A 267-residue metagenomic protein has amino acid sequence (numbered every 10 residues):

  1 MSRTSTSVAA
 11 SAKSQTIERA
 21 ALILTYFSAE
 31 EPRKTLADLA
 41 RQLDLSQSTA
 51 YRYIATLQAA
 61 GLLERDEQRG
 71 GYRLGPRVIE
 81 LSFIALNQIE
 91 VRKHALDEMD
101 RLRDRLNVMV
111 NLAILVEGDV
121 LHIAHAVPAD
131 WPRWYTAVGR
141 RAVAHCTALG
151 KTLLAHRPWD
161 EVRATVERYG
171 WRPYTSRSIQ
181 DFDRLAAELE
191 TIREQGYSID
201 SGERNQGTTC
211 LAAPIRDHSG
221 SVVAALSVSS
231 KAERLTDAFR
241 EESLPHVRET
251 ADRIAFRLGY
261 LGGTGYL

Functional and structural regions predicted by a protein language model:
S2-K93, D100, R253-Y260: N-terminal helix-turn-helix
K13-I17, L36, G71, G75 (+9 more regions): Short, structured helix-loop boundary elements
L63-R65, L112-A113, I215: A structural signal for short hydrophobic beta-strand segments in well-ordered beta-sheet cores
Q68-Y169: Amphipathic alpha-helical effector-binding/dimerization core of metabolite-sensing transcriptional regulators
R101-L102, V110, R172-S178, E194-G202: Short helix-to-loop capping/linker segments positioned immediately adjacent to catalytic or ligand/cofactor-binding
E161-A164, G170-P173, R248-L267: Cysteine/selenocysteine-centered motifs that mediate thiol-based redox chemistry or coordinate metal-sulfur cofactors
Q180-T250, Y266-L267: Extended hydrophobic
